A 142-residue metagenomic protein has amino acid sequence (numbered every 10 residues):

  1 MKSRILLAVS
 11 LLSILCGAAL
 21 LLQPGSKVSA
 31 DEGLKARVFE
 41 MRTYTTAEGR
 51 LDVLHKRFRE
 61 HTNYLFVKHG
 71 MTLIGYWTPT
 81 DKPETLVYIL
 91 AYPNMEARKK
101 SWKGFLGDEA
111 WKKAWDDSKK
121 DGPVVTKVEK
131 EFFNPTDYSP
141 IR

Functional and structural regions predicted by a protein language model:
M1-I14: Bacterial N-terminal signal peptides that target proteins for export
S13-L21: Hydrophobic h-region of N-terminal signal peptides that target proteins for export in Gram-negative bacteria
L20-K35, K56-I74, K82, A91-T136: An amphipathic, aromatic/His-enriched active-site/gating alpha helix that lines ligand/cofactor pockets
F39-R42: Active-site-flanking beta-strand signature of metal-NTP-handling nucleotidyl enzymes and homologous cyclase-like
T45, I89-A91: Short hydrophobic/aromatic beta-strand micro-patches that form the beta-sheet surface supporting nucleotide- or nucleic
T46-K56: Short, surface-exposed ligand-recognition loops at beta-strand->loop->(often short) alpha-helix junctions that present
V53, S139-I141: Short, solvent-exposed loop/turn elements at domain surfaces
P79: Divalent cation-coordinating acidic motifs and surrounding scaffolds that mediate Ca2+/Mg2+/Mn2+/Zn2+-dependent binding
